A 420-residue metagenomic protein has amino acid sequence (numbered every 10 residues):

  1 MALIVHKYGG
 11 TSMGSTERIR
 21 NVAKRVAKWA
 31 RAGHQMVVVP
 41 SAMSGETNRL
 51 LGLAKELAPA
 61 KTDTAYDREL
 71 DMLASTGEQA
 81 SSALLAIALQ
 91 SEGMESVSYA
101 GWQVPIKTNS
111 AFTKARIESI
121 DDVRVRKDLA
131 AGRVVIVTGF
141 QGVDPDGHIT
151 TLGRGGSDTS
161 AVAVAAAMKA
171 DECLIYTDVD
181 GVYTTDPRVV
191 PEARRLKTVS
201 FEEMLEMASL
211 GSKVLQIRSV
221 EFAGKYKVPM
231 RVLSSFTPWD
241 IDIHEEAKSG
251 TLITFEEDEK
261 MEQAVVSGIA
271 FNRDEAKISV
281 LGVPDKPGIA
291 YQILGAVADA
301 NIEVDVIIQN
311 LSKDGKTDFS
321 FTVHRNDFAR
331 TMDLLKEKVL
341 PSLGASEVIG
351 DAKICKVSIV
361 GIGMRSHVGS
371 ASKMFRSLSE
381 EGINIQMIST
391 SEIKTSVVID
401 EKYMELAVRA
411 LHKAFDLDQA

Functional and structural regions predicted by a protein language model:
M1-V220, N310, I399-D400, F415 (+1 more regions): Nucleotide/pyrophosphate-binding catalytic subdomain
A32, E92, Y226, A300 (+1 more regions): Conserved dinucleotide-binding and phosphotransfer motif residues
P40-L51, Y183, V232-D258, G315-K316 (+1 more regions): Terminal amphipathic helices with adjacent charged low-complexity linkers/tails
M43, V179-G181, Y226-M230, S234-W239 (+3 more regions): Glycine-rich beta-alpha junction loops
E172-Y176, M230-V232, D305: Short hydrophobic alpha-helical runs that function as membrane-insertion/retention elements
A223: Acidic-aromatic/histidine active-site loop/patch
I243-A420: A conserved regulatory-domain signal marking ACT and ACT-like small-molecule sensing domains and adjacent regulatory
